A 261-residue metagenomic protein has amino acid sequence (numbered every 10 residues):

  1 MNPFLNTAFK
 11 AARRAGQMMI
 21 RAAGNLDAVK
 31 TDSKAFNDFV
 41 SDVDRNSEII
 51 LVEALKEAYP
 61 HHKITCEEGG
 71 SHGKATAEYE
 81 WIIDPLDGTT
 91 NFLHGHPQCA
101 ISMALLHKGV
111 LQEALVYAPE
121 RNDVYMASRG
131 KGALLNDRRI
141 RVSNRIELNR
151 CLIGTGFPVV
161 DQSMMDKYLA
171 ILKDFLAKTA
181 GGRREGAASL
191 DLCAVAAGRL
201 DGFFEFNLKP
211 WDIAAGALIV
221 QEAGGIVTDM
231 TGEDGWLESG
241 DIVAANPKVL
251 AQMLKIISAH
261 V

Functional and structural regions predicted by a protein language model:
M1-K10, L169-A177, L190-V261: Oxyanion/phosphate-interacting regions
M1-L86, I226, D234, K248 (+1 more regions): N-terminal subdomain of lithium-sensitive/metallo-dependent phosphomonoesterases centered on the IMPase/IPPase/PAP
M19, D44, L55, T89 (+6 more regions): Residue-level signal for inorganic ion chemistry
L26, C99, A127-K131, Q221: A short, compositionally biased
R45, I49, E68, P85-G88 (+6 more regions): Generic detector of well-ordered alpha-helical packing
I64-C66, R183-G186, D229: General beta-strand structural signal in soluble alpha/beta enzymes
A77-R121: Glycine-rich active-site/cofactor-binding loop and its immediate structural neighborhood
A104-L192, S239-V261: Acidic beta-strand-loop-alpha-helix segment within the catalytic core of divalent metal-dependent phosphate-processing
